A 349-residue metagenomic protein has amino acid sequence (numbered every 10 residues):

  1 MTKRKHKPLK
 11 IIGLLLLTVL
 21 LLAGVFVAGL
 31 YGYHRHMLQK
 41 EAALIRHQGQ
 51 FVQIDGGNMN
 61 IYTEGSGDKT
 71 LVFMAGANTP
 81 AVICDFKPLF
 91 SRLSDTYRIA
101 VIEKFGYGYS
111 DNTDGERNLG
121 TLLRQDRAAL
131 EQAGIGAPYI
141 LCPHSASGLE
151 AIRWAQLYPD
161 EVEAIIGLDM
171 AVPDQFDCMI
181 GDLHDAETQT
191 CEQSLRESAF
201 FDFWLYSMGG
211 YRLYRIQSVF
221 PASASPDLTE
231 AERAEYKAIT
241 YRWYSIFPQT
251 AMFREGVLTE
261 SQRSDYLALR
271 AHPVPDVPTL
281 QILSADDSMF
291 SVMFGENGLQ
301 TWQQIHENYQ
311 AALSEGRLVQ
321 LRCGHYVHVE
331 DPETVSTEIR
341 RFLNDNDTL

Functional and structural regions predicted by a protein language model:
T2-L71, S94-Y97, G136, N344-L349: Alpha/beta-hydrolase fold catalytic core
G57-Y109, L157: Conserved HGGG/HGGXW glycine-rich cap/lid loop of the alpha/beta-hydrolase fold
E103, L168-D169, I282: Alpha/beta-hydrolase-fold catalytic nucleophile elbow
K104-C142, Y158: Active-site loop/oxyanion-hole signature of alpha/beta-hydrolase fold enzymes
A137-D182: Conserved hydrolase catalytic core segment
I166-Y206: Flexible "cap/lid" loop of the alpha/beta hydrolase fold
A231-A312: Conserved serine/cysteine hydrolase catalytic core
A311-L349: Catalytic active-site module of serine/aspartate enzymes centered on a nucleophile-bearing elbow/loop
